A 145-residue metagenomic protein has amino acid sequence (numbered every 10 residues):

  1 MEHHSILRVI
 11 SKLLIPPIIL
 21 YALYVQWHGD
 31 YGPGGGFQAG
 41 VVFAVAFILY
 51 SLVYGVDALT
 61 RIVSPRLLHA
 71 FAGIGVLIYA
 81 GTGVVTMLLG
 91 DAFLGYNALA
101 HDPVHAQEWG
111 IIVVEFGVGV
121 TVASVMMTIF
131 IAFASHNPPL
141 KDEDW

Functional and structural regions predicted by a protein language model:
S5-L7, V42-R66: Cytoplasmic juxtamembrane interface segments
K12-G29: Short, hydrophobic/aliphatic alpha-helical segments
D30-F43: Short, non-helical or kinked segments that cap or interrupt transmembrane helices
V45-S51, V114-T128: Hydrophobic cores of alpha-helical transmembrane segments in multi-pass inner/ER membrane proteins, independent
G55-T60, G83-A98, T128: Transmembrane alpha-helix boundary signature
H69-V85: Hydrophobic alpha-helical membrane-insertion segments
H101-F116: Short aromatic-rich membrane-water interface segments that cap or initiate transmembrane helices in multi-pass membrane
A134-W145: Cytoplasmic juxtamembrane regions at transmembrane-helix boundaries
